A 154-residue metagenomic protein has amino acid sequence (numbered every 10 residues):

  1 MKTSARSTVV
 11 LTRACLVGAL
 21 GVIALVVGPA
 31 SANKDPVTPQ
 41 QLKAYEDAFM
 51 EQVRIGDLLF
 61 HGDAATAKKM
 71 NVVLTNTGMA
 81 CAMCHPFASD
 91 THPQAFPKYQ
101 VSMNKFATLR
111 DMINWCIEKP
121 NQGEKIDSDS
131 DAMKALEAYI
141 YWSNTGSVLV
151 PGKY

Functional and structural regions predicted by a protein language model:
T3-V17: Bacterial N-terminal signal peptides that target proteins for export
V27-P29: N-terminal signal peptide c-region/cleavage motif recognized by signal peptidases
N33-V73, Q122, Y154: Electrostatic cytochrome c docking/interface patches
I55, D111-M112, Q122-Y154: C-terminal capping alpha-helices of c-type cytochrome domains
G56, G78-A88, L136, I140: The canonical Cys-X-X-Cys-His
L58-A65, P86-S89, N114, E118-N121 (+1 more regions): Sec-exported extracytoplasmic/periplasmic mature domains
P93-Y99: Short cysteine/histidine-rich zinc-coordinating motifs and their immediately flanking basic loops
V101-N114: Short microdomains enriched in Cys/His and/or Lys/Arg
